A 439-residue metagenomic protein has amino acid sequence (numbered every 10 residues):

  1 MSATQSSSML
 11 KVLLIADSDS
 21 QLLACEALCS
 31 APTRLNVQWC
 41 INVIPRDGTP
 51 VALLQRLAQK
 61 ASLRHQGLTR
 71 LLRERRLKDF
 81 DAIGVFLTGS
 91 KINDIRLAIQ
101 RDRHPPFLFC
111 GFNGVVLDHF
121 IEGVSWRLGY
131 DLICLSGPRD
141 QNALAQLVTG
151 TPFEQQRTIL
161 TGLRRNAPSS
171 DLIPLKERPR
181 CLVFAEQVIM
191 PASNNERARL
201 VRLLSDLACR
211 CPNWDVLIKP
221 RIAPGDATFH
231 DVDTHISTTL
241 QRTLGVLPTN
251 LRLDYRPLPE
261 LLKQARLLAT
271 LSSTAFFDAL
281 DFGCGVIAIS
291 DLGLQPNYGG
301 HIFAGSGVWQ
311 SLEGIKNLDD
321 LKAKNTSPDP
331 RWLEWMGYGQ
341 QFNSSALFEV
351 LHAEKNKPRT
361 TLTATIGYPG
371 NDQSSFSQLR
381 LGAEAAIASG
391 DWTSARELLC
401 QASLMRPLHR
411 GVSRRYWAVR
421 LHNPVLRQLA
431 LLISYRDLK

Functional and structural regions predicted by a protein language model:
Q5-D19, V183-E186, L381-G382: Nucleotide-activated donor-dependent transferases that construct or modify glycoconjugates
L10-A31, V43-E154, L160, W417-L421 (+1 more regions): Active-site and donor-binding regions of nucleotide-sugar-utilizing enzymes
S18, S374-K439: Membrane-proximal basic amphipathic "stem/tether" segments
A24, R165-T238: Conserved catalytic-core segment of nucleotide-activated headgroup transferases in glycan assembly
A61-L71, I159-T161, N250-D254, F303-K322: Short acidic-hydrophobic, aromatic-tinged amphipathic segments that line or gate anion-handling sites
D233-Y255: Nucleotide-activated donor-binding/catalytic signature segment of Leloir-type glycosyltransferases, i.e., the conserved
D254-G299: A donor-sugar binding/catalytic signature common to diverse glycosyltransferases and related nucleotide-sugar
G299-G382: Leloir-type glycosyltransferase catalytic cores
